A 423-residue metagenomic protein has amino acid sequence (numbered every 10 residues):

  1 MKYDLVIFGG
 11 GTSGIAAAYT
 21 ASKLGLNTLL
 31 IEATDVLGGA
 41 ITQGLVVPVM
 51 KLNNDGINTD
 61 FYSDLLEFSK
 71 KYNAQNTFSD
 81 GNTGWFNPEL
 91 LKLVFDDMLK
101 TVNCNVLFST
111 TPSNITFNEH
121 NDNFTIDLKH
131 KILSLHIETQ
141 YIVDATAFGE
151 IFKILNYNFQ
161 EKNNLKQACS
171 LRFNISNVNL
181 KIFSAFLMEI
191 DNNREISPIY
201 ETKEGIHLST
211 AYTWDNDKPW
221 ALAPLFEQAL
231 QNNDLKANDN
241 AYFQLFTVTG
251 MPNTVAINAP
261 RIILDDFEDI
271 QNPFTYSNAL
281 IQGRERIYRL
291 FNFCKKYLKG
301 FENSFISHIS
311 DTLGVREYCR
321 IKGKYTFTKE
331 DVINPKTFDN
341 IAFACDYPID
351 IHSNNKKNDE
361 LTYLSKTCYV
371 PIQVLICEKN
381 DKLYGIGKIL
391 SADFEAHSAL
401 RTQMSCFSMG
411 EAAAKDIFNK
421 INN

Functional and structural regions predicted by a protein language model:
M1-G11: Beta1/beta-strand and adjacent pyrophosphate-binding region of the FAD-binding site in flavoprotein oxidoreductases
D4-L5, T28, L383: Conserved hydrophobic helix-helix packing surfaces used for dimerization/oligomerization
V6-F8, S22, H120: Membrane-embedded transmembrane-helix bundle of lipid-linked glycan/lipid transferases
G10, A33, K388: Cofactor-binding loop segments of dinucleotide-utilizing enzymes, especially the Rossmann-like FAD- and NAD(P)+-binding
G14: N-terminal Rossmann-fold NAD(P) dinucleotide-binding loop
T20, L26-N27, E32-N114, A168: Conserved N-terminal/central alpha/beta ligand/cofactor-binding core
A40, L135, T139-Y141, A145-N422: Flavin (FAD/FMN)-binding glycine-rich loop and adjacent Rossmann-like elements that form
T116-H136: Conserved beta-strand-loop-beta-strand element in the redox core of flavoprotein oxidoreductases
